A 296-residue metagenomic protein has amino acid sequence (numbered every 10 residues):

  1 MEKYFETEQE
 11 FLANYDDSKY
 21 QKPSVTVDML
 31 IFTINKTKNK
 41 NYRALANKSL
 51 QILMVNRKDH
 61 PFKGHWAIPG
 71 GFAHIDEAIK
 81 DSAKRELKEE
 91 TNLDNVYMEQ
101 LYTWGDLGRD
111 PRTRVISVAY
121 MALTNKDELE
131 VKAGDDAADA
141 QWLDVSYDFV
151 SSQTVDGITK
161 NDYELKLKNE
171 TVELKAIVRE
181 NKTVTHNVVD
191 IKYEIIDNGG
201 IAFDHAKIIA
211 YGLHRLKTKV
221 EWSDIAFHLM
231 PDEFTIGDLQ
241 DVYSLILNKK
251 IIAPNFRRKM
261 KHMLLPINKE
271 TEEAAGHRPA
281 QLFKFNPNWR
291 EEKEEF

Functional and structural regions predicted by a protein language model:
M1-F296: N-terminal leader/linker segments that precede catalytic domains of diphosphate-processing enzymes
